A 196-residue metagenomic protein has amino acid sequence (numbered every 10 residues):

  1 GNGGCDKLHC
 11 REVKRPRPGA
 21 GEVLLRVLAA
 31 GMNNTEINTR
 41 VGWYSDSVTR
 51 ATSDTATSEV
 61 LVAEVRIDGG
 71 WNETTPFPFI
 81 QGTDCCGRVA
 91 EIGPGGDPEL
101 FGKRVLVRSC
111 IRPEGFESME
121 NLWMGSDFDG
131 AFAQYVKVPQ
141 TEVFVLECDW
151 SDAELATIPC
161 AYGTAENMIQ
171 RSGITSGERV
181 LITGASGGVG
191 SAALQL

Functional and structural regions predicted by a protein language model:
K14-G31, Y44-I111, E147: Glycine-rich beta-strand-centered segment in the early N-terminal region that forms part of a ligand/cofactor-binding
T35-V41, F116: Cytochrome P450 core scaffold surrounding the K-helix E-X-X-R motif and the conserved "meander" helix-loop region
K103-R104, Y135, R179: Residue-level marker of beta-strand positions
R112-L122: Short, Lys/Arg- and Gly-enriched loop/turn segments at beta-strand edges
R112-P113, D127-Q140: A structural motif shared across PLP-dependent enzymes of the aminotransferase-like
K137-V145, D149: Structured surface patches comprising rigid loops and adjacent beta-strands/short helices at the edges of well-ordered
W150-L196: Mid-domain Rossmann-like dinucleotide-binding core that forms the NAD(H)/NADP(H) cofactor-binding site
